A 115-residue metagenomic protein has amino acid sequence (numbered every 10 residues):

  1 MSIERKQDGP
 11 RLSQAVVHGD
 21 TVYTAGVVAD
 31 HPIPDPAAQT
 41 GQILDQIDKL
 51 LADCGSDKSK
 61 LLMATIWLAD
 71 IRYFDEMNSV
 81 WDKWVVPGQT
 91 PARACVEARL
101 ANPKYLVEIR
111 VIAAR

Functional and structural regions predicted by a protein language model:
M1-L62, L68-R115: N-terminal presequence-like segments and the immediate start of the first folded domain
